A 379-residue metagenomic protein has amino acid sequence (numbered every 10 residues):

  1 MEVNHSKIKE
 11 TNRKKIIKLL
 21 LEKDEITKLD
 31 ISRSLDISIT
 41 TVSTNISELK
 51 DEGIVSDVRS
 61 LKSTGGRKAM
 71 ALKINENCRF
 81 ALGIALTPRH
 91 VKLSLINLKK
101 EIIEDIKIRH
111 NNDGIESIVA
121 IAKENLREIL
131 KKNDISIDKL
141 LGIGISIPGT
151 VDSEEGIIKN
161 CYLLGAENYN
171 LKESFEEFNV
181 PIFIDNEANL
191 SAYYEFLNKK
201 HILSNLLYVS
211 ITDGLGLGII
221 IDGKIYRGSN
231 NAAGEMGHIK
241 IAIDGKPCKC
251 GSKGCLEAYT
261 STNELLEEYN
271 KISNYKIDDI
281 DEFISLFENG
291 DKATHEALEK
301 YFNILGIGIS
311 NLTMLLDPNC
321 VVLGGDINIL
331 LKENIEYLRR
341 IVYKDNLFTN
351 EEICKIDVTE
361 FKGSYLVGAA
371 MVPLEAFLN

Functional and structural regions predicted by a protein language model:
M1-R33: Extreme N-terminal segment that seeds HTH/winged-HTH DNA-binding domains in transcriptional regulators
H5-S6, E10, K18-L21, F183-N198 (+1 more regions): Glycine-rich phosphate-binding/hydrolytic loop that grips phosphoryl groups
E25-V58, R67: N-terminal helix-turn-helix
S34-S38, P318-I341: Glycine-rich phosphate-binding loops at beta-strand->alpha-helix junctions
G66-D105, Y208-I221: Gly/Thr-rich phosphate-binding beta-strand-loop-beta motif of the actin/hexokinase/Hsp70
I103-N205, I329-K344: Glycine-rich phosphate-binding loop and adjoining helix at the ATP-binding site of ATP-dependent phosphoryl-transfer
D105-K107, K172, V180-S285: Glycine/GP-enriched mid-protein hinge/lid loop-to-helix segment characteristic of carbohydrate kinases
S117-N133, L256-Y259, L266-V322, D326-L331 (+1 more regions): Adenine-nucleotide phosphate-binding core of ATP-dependent small-molecule kinases
